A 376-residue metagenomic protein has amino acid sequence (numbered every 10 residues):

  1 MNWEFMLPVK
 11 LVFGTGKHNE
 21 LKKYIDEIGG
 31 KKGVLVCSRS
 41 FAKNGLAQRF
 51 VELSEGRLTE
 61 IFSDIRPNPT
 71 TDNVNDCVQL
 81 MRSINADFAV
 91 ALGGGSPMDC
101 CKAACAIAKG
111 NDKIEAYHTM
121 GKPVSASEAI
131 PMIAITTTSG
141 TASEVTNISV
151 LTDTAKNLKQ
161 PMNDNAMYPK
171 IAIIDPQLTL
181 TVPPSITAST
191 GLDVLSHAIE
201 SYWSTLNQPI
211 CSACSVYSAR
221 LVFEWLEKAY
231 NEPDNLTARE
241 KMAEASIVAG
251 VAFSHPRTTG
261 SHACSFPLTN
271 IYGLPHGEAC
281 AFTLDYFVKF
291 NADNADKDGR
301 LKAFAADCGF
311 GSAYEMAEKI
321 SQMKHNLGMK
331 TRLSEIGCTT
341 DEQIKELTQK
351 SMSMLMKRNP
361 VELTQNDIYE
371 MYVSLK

Functional and structural regions predicted by a protein language model:
M1-F88: ATP/NTP phosphate-donor binding region
H18-K22, K43-L46, T71-D72, S96-C101 (+3 more regions): Short glycine/serine/threonine-rich phosphate/pyrophosphate-binding segments that cradle anionic phosphate groups
D72-Q177: Glycine/threonine-rich beta-strand-loop-alpha-helix active-site module that forms ligand/phosphate-binding
I148-P256, P360-N366: Carboxylate- and glycine-rich phosphate/diphosphate-binding segment that chelates Mg2+/Mn2+
L195-I199, M242-G250, L284, I320 (+3 more regions): Short alpha-helical scaffolding segments that buttress acidic/His motifs in well-ordered protein cores
S201-K319: Active-site segments that bind and position negatively charged phosphate/pyrophosphate groups
A305-K376: C-terminal charged capping/lid subdomain of soluble metabolic enzymes
